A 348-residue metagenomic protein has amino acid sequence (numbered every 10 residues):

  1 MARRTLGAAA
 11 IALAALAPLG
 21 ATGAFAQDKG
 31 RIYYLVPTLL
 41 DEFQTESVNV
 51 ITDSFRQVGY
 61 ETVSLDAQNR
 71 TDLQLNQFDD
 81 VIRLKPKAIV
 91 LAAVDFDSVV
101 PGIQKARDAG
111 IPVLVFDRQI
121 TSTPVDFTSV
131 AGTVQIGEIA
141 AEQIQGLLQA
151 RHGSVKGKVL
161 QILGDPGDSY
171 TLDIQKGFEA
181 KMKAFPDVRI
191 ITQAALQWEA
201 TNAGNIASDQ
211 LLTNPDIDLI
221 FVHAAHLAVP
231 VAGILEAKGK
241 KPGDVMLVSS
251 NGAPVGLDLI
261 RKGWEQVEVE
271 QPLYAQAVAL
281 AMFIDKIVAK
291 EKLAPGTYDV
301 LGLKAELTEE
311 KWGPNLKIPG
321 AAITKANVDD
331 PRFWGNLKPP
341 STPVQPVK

Functional and structural regions predicted by a protein language model:
D28-G30, I162-P166, K181-M182, F283-K348: Hinge/cleft segment of the Venus flytrap/periplasmic-binding protein
R31-V58, T62-D80, L84, A92-F96 (+3 more regions): Extracytoplasmic "Venus flytrap"
F43-V58, I136-Q143, S169-V188, I206 (+2 more regions): Short, solvent-exposed amphipathic alpha-helices that sit in or adjacent to ligand/effector-binding or catalytic
R56-A67, K158-Q161, E179-Q197: Short beta-strand elements in bilobed, periplasmic/extracellular small-molecule ligand-binding domains
T62-K85, T192-T213, A228-P230: Structural motif
Q74, S129-K156, D173, N202-G204 (+2 more regions): Hydrophobic alpha-helical segments within soluble ligand-binding/sensing domains
V90-D108, F178, L196-L259: Hydrophobic alpha-helical
D97-Q135, G146, A150-K158, A253-R261 (+1 more regions): Flexible loop/hinge segments that line or gate small-molecule binding clefts
